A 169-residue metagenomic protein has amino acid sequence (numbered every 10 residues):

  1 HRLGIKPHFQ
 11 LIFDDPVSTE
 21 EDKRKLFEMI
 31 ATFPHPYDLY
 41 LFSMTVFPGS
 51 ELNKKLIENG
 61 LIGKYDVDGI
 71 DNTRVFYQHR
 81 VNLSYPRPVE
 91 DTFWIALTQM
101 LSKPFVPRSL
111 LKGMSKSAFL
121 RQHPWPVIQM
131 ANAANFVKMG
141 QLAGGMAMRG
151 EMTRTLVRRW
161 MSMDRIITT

Functional and structural regions predicted by a protein language model:
H1-E51, L97-K116: Conserved C-terminal portion of the radical SAM core fold that forms the substrate/S-adenosylmethionine-binding
K25-L26, K54-G60: Short secondary-structure boundary/capping segments
E51-L56, V67-T169: Radical SAM enzyme core and accessory elements
